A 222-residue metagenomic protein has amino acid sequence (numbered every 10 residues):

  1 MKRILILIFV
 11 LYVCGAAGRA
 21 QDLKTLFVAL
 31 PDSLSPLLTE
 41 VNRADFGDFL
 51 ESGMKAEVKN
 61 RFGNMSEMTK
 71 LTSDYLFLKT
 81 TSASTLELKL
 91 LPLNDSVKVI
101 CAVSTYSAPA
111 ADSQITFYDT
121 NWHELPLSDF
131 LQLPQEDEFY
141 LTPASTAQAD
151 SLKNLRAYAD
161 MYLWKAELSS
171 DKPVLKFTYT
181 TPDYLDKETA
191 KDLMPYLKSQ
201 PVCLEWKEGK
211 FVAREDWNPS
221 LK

Functional and structural regions predicted by a protein language model:
M1-L26: Bacterial Sec-dependent N-terminal signal peptides
Q21-L93: Terminal domain-start segments
N64-K79, D119-S128, W206-K210: Surface-exposed loop/turn elements that mediate protein-protein interactions on large endomembrane-trafficking
L78, T105-A111, A190-P195: Short consensus segments that form the blades of beta-propeller domains, in both extracellular/periplasmic
K98-Y106, P173-T180: Short beta-strand elements that form the blades of beta-propeller/WD-repeat-like and other beta-sheet-rich scaffold
V99-P134: Mid-length scaffold segments of soluble, non-membrane domains
S128-W206, V212-K222: Short aromatic loop motif centered on NTY/YTY
